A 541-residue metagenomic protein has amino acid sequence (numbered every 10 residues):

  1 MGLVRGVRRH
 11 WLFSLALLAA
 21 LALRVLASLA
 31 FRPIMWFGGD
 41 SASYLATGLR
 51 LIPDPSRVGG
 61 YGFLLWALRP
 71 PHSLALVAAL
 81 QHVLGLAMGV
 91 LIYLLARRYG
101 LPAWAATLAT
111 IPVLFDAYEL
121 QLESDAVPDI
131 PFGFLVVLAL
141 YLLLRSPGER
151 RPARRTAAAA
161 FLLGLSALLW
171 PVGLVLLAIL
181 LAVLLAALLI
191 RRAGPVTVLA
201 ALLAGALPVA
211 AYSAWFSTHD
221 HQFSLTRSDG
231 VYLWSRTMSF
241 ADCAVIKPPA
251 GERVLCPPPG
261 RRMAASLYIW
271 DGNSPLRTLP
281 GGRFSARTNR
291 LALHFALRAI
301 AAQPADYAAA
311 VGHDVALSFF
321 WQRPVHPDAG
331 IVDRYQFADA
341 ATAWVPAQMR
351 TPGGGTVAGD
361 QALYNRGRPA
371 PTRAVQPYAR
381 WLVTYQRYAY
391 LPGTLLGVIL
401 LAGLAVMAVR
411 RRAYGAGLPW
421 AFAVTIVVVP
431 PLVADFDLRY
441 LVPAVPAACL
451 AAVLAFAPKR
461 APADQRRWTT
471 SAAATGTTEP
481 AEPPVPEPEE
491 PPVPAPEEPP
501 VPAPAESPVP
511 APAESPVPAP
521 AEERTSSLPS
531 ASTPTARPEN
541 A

Functional and structural regions predicted by a protein language model:
M1-R24, P458-D464, A541: Start-transfer (signal-anchor) and selected internal transmembrane alpha helices of multi-pass inner/ER membrane
R9-M35, F115, A204-W215: Transmembrane signal-anchor helices characteristic of membrane glycosylation enzymes that use polyprenol
A30-Y44, I52-H72, L225, A308: Extracytoplasmic catalytic/substrate-binding loops of multi-pass membrane glycan-assembly enzymes
G39, V77-L86, L108-L143, A153-R154 (+2 more regions): Multi-pass, polyprenyl lipid-linked donor-dependent membrane glycosyltransferases
L65-H72, V77-L91, F132-L135, Y390-L400 (+1 more regions): Transmembrane alpha-helices of multi-pass, membrane-embedded glycan-processing enzymes that use lipid-linked
A75-L76, A309, H313-P419: Membrane-interface anchor segments at the N-terminal boundary of transmembrane helices in multi-pass membrane enzymes
W104, L142, S146-G164, V196: Short hydrophobic alpha-helices at membrane interfaces in multi-pass membrane enzymes
T226-L363: Membrane-proximal stem/loop segments at transmembrane-domain junctions that anchor or position
